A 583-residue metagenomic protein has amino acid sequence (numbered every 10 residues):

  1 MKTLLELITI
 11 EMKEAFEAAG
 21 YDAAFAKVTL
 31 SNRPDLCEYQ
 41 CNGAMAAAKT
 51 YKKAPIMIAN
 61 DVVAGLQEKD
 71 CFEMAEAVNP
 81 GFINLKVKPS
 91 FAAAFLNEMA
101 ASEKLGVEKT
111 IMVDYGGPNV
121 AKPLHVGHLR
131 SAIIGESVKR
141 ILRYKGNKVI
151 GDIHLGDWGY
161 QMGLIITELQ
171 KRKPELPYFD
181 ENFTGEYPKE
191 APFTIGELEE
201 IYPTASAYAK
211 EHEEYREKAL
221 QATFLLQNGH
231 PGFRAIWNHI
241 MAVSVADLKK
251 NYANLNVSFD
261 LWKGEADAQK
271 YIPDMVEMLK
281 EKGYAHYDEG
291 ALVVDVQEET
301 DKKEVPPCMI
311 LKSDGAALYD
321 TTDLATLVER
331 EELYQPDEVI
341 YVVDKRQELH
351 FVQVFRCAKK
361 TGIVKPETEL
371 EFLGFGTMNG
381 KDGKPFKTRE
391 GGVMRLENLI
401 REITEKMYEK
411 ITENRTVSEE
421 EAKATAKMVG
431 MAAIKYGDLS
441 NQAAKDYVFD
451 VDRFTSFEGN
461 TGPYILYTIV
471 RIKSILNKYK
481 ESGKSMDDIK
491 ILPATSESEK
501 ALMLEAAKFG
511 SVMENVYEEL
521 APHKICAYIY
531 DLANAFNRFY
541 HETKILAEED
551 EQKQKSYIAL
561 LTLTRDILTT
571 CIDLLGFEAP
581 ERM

Functional and structural regions predicted by a protein language model:
M1-A93, G106-M583: Non-catalytic interaction-recognition regions
V62, E98-A100: Short amphipathic alpha-helices in soluble, non-transmembrane regions that often serve as interface/regulatory elements
A100-G106: Flexible, low-complexity linker/hinge segments
